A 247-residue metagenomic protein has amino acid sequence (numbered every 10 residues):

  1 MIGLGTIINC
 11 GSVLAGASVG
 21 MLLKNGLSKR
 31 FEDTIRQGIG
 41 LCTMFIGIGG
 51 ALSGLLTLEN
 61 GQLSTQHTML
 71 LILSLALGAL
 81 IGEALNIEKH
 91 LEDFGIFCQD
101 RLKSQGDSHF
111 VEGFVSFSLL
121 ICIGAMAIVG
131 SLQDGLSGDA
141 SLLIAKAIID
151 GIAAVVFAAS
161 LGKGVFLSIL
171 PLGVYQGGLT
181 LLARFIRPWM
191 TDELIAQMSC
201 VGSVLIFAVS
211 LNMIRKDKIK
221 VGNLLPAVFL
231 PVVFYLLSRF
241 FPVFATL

Functional and structural regions predicted by a protein language model:
I2-A15, Q66-L73, G135-A147, M190-V204 (+1 more regions): Structural signature of hydrophobic alpha-helical transmembrane segments
I8-G16, G20, K24, G40-L41 (+15 more regions): Alpha-helical transmembrane segments in multi-pass membrane proteins
L23, L27, F31-G38, H90-Q105 (+8 more regions): Hydrophobic alpha-helical segments of integral membrane proteins, encompassing both true transmembrane helices
I39-L55: A generic, lipid-embedded transmembrane alpha helix
T65-D107: Glycine/small-residue-rich loop that forms an oxyanion/phosphate-binding "nest" at active or ligand-binding sites
S108-F185: Helix-loop-helix junctions within the multi-pass membrane cores of secondary transporters/permeases
L211-L230: Interfacial loop-to-transmembrane junctions
Y235-L247: Juxtamembrane boundary at the C-terminal end of a transmembrane helix
